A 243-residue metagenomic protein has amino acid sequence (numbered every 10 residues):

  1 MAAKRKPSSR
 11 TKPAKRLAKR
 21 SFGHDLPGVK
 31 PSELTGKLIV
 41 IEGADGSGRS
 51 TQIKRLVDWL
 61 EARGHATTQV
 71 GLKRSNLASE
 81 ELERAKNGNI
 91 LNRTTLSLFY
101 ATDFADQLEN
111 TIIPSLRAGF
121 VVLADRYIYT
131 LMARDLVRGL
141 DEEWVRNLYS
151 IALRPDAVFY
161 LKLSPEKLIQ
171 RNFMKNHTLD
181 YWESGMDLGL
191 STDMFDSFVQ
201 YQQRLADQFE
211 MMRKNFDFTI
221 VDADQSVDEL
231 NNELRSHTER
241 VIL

Functional and structural regions predicted by a protein language model:
A2-S32, V57, F173-L243: NTP-dependent small-molecule kinase module
P31-D58: Walker A (P-loop) phosphate-binding motif
L38-I41, V121, V158: Hydrophobic "anchor" residues on beta-strands that sit immediately upstream of conserved functional sites
W59, R63-L153: ATP-dependent small-molecule kinase phosphotransfer cores that center on conserved nucleotide phosphate-binding segments
V70, L161, V221: Hydrophobic residues at beta-strand termini and immediately following loops that shape nucleotide-binding pockets
R74-N76, I128-Y129, L163-I169, V227: Conserved nucleotide-binding/hydrolysis micro-motifs of P-loop NTPases
L131-R204: A glycine- and Lys/Arg-enriched "phosphate-lid" helix/loop adjacent to the NTP-binding pocket of small-molecule kinases
